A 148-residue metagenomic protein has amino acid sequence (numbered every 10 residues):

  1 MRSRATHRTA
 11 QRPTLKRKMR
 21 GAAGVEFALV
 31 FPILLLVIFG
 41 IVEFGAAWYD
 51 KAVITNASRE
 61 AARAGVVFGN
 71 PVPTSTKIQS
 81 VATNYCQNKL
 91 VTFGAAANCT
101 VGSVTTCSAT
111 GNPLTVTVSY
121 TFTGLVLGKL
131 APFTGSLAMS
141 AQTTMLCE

Functional and structural regions predicted by a protein language model:
R2, E60-S119, T144-C147: Short amphipathic secondary-structure patches
R2-T83: Alpha-helical assembly-interface signal, strongest on the long, hydrophobic N-terminal helix that forms
S3-T6, S119-E148: Low-complexity, S/T/G/P-rich flexible repeat/linker segments used as non-globular hinges and stalks within
P13, N88, N112, L125-G128: Intrinsic-disorder/low-complexity peptide segments enriched for small residues
P13, V104-C107, G128-P132: Short, P/G- and charge-enriched loop/turn segments at secondary-structure junctions
M19, T110-G111, A138: A generic fold-level signal
V25, G45, T117-L125: A short linear-motif detector with a strong N-terminal bias
A52, N56-A57, F93-G94, G128-L130: Amphipathic alpha-helical interaction segments
